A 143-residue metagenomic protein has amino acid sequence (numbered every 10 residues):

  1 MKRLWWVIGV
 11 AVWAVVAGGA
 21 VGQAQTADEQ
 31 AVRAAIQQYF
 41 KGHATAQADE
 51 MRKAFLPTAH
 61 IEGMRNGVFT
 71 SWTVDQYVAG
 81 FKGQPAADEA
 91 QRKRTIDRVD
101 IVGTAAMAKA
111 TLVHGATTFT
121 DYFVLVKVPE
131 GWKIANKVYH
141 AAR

Functional and structural regions predicted by a protein language model:
L4, A11, A17-D49, K53 (+1 more regions): Short, low-complexity N-terminal intrinsically disordered segments enriched in polar/charged residues
Q25, H60, M64-R65, T70-T118: Surface-exposed, charged secondary-structure patches
Q30, D49, D97-D100, V113 (+1 more regions): Exposed acidic/polar residues on beta-strands and adjacent loops within beta-sheet cores, strongest in beta-propeller
V32, I36, V99-I101, A108 (+1 more regions): Hydrophobic aliphatic residue packing
I36, F40-Q47, F55-A59, F81-P85 (+1 more regions): Sec/Tat-exported extracytoplasmic proteins
F55, L112-H114, V138: Short beta-strand segments enriched in hydrophobic/aromatic residues within well-folded beta-rich domains
M107, T118-R143: Short beta-strand edge/turn micro-motifs at domain boundaries
